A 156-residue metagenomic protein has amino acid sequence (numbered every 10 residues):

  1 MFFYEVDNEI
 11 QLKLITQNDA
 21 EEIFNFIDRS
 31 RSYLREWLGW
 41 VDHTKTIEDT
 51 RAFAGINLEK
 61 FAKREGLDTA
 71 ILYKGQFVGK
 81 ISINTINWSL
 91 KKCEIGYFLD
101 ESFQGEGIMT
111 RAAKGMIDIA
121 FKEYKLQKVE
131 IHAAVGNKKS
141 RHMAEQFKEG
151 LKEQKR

Functional and structural regions predicted by a protein language model:
M1-E22, F26-Y33, D68-R156: Acyl-donor (CoA/ACP) binding surface of acyl/acetyltransferases
Y33, F53-I56, K60, I119: Solvent-exposed, charged/polar functional surfaces in cytosolic regulatory/catalytic domains
R35-G55: Conserved GNAT-fold acetyl-CoA-binding loop/helix
V41, G55-A70: A short helix-loop-beta-strand connector motif used in the catalytic cores of GNAT acetyltransferases and, in some
K45-E48, F61, T69, G105: Amphipathic alpha-helical interaction segments
